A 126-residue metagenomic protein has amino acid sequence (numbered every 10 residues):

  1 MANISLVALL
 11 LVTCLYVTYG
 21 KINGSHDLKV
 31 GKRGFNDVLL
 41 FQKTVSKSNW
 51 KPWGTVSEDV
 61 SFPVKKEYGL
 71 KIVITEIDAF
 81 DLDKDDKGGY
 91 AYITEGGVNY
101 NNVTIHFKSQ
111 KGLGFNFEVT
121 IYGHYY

Functional and structural regions predicted by a protein language model:
N3-G20: Cleavable N-terminal signal peptides of Sec/SRP-targeted secreted and luminal proteins
L10, I77, I105, V119-I121: Structural signal for hydrophobic/aromatic residues that build the beta-strand cores of folded beta-sheet domains
K21-V56: Extracellular receptor-binding modules and their adjoining Ser/Thr/Gly/Asp/Asn-rich linkers
E58-K108: Extracellular attachment/recognition segments
D86-K87, L113-F115: Eukaryotic short linear interaction motifs
G114-Y125: Short, structured beta-strand segments at or near domain termini in extracellular proteins/domains
